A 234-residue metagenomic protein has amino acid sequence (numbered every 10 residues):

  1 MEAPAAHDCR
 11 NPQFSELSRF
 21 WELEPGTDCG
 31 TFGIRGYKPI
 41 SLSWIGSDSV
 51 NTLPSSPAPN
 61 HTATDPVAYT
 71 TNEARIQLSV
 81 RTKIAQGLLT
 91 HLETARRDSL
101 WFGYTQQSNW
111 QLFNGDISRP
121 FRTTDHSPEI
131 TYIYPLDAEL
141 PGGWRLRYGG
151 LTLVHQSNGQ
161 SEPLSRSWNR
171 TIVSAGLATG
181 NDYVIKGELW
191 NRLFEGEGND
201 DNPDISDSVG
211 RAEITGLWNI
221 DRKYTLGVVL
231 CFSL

Functional and structural regions predicted by a protein language model:
M1-F20: Cleavable N-terminal export/targeting peptides
L23-G36, S49, A63-V67, A74: N-terminal Sec/ER secretory leader and immediately downstream segment of secreted/extracellular precursors
G36-A58: Acidic/polar low-complexity segments with low predicted structural confidence
P54-A63, T70, G87-R222, V229-F232: Outer-membrane pore/translocation modules
T70-L78, K83-A85: Long, low-hydrophobicity, solvent-exposed regions enriched in small/turn-prone and acidic residues
